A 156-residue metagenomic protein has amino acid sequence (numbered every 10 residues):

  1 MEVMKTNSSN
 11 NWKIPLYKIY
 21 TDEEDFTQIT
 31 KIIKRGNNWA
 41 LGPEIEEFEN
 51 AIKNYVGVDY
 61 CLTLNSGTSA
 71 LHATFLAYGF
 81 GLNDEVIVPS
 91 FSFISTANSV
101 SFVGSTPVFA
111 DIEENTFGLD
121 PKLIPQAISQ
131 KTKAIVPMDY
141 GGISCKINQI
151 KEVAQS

Functional and structural regions predicted by a protein language model:
M1-N38: N-terminal "arm"/small-domain region of PLP-dependent enzymes with the aminotransferase-like
P15-K18, N65, V136-M138: Short beta-strand segments
K18-T21, N37-A40, F109, T116 (+1 more regions): Pocket-edge positions in alpha/beta enzyme catalytic cores
E24, E47, S69, I94-S95 (+1 more regions): Short alpha-helical
T27-K34, P43-G57, K122-Q130, N148-S156: Replace "anionic and nucleotidyl ligands
N38-E85, S99-F102, F109-D111: Phosphate-binding glycine-rich loop
L76-S156: PLP-dependent aminotransferase-like
